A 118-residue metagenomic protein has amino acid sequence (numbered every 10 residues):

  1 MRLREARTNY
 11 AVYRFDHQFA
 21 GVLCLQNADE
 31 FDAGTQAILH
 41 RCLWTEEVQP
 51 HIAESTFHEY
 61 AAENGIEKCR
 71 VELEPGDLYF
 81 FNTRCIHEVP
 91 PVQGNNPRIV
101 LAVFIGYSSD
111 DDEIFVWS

Functional and structural regions predicted by a protein language model:
M1-C69: Catalytic core of non-heme Fe(II) oxygenases with the double-stranded beta-helix
P50-S118: Catalytic core of Fe(II)/2-oxoglutarate
